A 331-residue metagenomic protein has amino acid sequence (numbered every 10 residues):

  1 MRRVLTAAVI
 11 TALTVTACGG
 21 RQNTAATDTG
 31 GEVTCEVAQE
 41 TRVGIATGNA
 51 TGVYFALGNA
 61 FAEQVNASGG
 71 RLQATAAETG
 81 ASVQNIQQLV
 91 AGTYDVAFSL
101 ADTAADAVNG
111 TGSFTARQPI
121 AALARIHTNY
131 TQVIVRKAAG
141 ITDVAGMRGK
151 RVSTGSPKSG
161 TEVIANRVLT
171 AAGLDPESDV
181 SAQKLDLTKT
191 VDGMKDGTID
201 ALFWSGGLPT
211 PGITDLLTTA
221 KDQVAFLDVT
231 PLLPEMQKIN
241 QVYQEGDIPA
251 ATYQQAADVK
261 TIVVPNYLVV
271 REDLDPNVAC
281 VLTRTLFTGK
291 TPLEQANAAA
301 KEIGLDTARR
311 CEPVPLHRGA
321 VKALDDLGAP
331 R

Functional and structural regions predicted by a protein language model:
M1-I10: N-terminal export and membrane-targeting signals
T14-A17: C-terminal motif of bacterial Sec signal peptides marking the signal peptidase cleavage site
G19-Q22: Bacterial signal peptide processing site
R42-S68, L72, A76, T128-D196 (+3 more regions): Bilobed "Venus flytrap"/periplasmic-binding protein-like clamshell domains and structurally analogous long
Y94-H127, T210: Acidic, polar ligand-binding/catalytic clefts
A101-T103, G110-G112, A139, P176-L268: Pocket-lining segment of extracytoplasmic ligand-binding domains
Y130-I141, I239, V264-V278: A bilobed periplasmic-binding-protein/Venus flytrap-type ligand-binding module shared by bacterial periplasmic
V259-R331: Segments of small-molecule ligand-sensing domains
